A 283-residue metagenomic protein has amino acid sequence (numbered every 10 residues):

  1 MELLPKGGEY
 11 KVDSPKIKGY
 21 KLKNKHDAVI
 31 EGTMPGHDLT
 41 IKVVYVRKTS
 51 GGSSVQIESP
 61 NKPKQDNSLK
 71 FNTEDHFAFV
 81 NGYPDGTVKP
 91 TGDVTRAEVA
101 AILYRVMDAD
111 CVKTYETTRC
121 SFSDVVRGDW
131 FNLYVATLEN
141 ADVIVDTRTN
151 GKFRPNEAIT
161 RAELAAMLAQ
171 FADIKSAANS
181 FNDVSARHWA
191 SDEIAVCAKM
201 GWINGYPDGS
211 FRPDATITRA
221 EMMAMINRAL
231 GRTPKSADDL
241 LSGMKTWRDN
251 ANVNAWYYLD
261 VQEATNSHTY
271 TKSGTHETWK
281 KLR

Functional and structural regions predicted by a protein language model:
M1-G52: Extracellular modular ligand-binding repeats in secreted and cell-surface proteins
T49-A100, Y104-L133, N140, I144-A162 (+4 more regions): Feature responds to low-complexity, polar/acidic, surface-exposed segments characteristic of secreted/exported proteins
I226-N227: Cysteine-centered nucleophilic/redox motifs
